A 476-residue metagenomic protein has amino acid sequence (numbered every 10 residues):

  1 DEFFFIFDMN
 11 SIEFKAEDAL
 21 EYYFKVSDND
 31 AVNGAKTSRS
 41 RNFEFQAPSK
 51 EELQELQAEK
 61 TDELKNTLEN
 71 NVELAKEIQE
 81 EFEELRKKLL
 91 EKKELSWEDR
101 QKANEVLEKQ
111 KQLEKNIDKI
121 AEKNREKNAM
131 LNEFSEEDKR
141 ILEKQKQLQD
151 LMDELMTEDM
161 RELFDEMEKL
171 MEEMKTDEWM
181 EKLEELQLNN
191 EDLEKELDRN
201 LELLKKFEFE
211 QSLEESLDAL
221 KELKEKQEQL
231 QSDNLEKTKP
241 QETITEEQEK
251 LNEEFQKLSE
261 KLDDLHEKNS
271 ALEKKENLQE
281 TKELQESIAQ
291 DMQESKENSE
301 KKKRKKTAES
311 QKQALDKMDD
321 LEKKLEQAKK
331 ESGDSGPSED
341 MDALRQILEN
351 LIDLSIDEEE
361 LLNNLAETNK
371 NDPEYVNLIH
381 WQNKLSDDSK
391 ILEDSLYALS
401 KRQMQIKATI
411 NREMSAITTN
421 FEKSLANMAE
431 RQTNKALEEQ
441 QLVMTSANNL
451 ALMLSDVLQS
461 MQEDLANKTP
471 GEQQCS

Functional and structural regions predicted by a protein language model:
D1-D8: Aromatic sugar-binding surface patches on proteins that engage polysaccharides or sugar-phosphate polymers
N10-S11, T433: Generic recognition of flexible, low-complexity loop/linker segments
I12-D18: Surface-exposed, short loops/turns at beta-strand junctions within beta-sandwich domains
E21-F24, N29-S476: Feature detects intrinsically disordered, low-complexity acidic/polar segments
